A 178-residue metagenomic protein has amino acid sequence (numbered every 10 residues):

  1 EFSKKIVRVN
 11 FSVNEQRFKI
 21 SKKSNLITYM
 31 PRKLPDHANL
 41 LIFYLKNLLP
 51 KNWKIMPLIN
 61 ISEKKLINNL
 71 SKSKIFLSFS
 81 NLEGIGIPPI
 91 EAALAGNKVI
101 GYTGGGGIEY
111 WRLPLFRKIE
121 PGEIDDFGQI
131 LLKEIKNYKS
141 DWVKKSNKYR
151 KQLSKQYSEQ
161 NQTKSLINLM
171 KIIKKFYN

Functional and structural regions predicted by a protein language model:
E1-F2, V7-L66: Conserved catalytic-core segment of nucleotide-activated headgroup transferases in glycan assembly
I67, I90-L94, I108-E109: Short alpha-helical segment that forms part of, or immediately flanks, the ligand-binding pocket in carbohydrate-active
N68-S73: Short alpha-helical donor nucleotide-sugar binding micro-motif in glycosyltransferases
N81: Aromatic "clamp/platform" in nucleotide-sugar-dependent glycosyltransferases that forms part of the donor/acceptor
K98-G101: Short hydrophobic beta-strand element within catalytic cores of glycosyltransferases and related nucleotide-activated
E109-K133: Change "using UDP/GDP/dTDP sugars" to "using nucleotide sugars
K136-Y177: A charged, aromatic-enriched C-terminal amphipathic alpha-helix characteristic of glycosyltransferases across folds
